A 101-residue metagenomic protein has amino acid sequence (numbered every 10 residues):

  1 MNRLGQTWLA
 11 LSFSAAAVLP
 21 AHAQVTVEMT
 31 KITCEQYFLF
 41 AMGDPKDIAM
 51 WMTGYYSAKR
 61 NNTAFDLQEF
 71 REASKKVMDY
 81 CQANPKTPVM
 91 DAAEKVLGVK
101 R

Functional and structural regions predicted by a protein language model:
M1-L9: Bacterial N-terminal signal peptides that target proteins for export
A10-A16: Bacterial N-terminal signal peptides
V18-A23: Sec/Tat signal peptide C-region and signal peptidase I cleavage site
T26-V27, M42-R101: Compact alpha-helical subdomains of small soluble proteins
M29-T30, Y37-F38: Secreted, propeptide-processed cysteine-rich mini-domains
T33, A41-M42: Residues that cap or delimit alpha-helices
